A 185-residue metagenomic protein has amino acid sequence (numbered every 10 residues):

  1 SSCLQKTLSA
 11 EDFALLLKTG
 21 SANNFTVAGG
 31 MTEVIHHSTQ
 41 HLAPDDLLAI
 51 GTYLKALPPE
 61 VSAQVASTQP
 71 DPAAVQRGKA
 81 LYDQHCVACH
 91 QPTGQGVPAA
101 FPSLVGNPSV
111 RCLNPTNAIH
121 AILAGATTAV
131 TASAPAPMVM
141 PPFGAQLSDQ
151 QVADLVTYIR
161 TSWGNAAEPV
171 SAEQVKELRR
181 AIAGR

Functional and structural regions predicted by a protein language model:
S1, N117-M138: Short Fe-S-cluster ligation motifs
S1-C3, H36-T39, G106: Short, recurring structural edge motifs at helix starts
S1-N24: Active-site substrate-binding loop specific to GH73 endo-beta-N-acetylglucosaminidase modules in bacterial autolysins
E11, N23-V87, V130-R185: Flexible coil segments in periplasmic/lumen-exposed cytochrome c-class electron-transfer proteins
L16-L17, V27-G30, V34, I50 (+4 more regions): Long, contiguous hydrophobic alpha-helical segments, chiefly transmembrane helices and signal peptides
L17-K18, H90, L123, W163: Protein kinase-like catalytic domain
D71-A99, G106-A124: Sequence/structural segment immediately N-terminal to covalent heme-attachment motifs in c-type and related
